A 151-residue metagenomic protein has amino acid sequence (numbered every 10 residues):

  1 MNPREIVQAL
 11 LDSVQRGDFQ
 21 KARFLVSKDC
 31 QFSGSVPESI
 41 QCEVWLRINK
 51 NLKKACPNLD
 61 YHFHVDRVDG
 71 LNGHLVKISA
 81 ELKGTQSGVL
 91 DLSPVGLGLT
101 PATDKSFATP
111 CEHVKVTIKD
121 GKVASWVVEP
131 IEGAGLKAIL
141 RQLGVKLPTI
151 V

Functional and structural regions predicted by a protein language model:
M1-V151: C-terminal and inter-domain tail/linker signature
